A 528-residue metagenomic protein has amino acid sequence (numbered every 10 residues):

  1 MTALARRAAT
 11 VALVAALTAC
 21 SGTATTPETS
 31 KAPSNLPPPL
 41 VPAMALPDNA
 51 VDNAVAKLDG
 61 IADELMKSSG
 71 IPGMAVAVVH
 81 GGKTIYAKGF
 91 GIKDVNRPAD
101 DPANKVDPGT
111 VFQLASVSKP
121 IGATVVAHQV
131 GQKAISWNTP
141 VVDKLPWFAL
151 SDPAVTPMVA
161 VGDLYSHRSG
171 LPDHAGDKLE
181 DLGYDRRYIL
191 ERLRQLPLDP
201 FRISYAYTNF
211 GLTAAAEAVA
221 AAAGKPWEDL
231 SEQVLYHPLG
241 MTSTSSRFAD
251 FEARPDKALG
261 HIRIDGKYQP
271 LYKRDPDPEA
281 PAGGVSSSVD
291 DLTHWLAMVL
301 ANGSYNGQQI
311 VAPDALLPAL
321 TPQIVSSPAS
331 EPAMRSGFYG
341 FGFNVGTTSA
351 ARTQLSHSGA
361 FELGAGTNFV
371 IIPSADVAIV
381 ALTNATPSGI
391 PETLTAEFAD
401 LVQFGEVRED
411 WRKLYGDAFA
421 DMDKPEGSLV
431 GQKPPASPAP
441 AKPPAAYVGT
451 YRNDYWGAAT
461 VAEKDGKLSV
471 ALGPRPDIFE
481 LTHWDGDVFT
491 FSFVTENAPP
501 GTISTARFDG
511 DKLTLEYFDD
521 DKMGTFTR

Functional and structural regions predicted by a protein language model:
T2-T23: Secretory targeting and sorting signals
C20-A87, A220-Q233, H237, Y272-R528: Catalytic loop of the DD-peptidase/beta-lactamase superfamily, centered on the K-T-G motif and neighboring
D48-F112, G131-S136, D143, S151 (+2 more regions): Short, conserved catalytic-motif segment at the N-terminal edge
K57, G73, P102-N104, P108 (+8 more regions): Active-site helix/loop module of the DD-peptidase/beta-lactamase fold, centered on the serine-lysine SxxK catalytic
A87-F90, H174-E180, E232, S246-D250 (+2 more regions): Short, solvent-exposed loop/turn and secondary-structure capping segments
S116-V117, A206-N209: Catalytic nucleophile serine of serine hydrolases, specifically the conserved "nucleophile elbow" pentapeptide
G122: Active/ligand-binding-proximal structured segments within catalytic/core domains that scaffold catalytic residues
A160, F210-G211: Mid-domain, small-residue-enriched loop/turn segments at the edges of structured enzyme/sensor domains
